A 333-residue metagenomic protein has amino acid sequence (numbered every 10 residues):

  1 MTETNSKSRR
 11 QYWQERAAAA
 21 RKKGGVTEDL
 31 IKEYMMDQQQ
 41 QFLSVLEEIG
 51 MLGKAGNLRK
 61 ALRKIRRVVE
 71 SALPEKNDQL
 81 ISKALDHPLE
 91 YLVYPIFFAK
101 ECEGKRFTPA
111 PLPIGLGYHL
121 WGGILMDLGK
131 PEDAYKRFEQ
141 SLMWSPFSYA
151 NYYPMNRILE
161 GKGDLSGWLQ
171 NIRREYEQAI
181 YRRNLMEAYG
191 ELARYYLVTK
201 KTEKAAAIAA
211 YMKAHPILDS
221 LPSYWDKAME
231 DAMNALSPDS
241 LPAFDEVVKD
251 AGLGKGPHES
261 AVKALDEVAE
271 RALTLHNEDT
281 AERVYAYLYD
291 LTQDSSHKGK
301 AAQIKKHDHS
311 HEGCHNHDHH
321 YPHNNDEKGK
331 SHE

Functional and structural regions predicted by a protein language model:
A17-G24, L89-F107, K162-N171, A193-A207 (+3 more regions): Alpha-helical linker/edge segments of TPR/alpha-solenoid repeat scaffolds and analogous pre-/post-domain helices
I31-M35, E70-I114, W144, Y176-L185 (+1 more regions): Flexible helix-coil transition and linker loops at the boundaries of alpha-helical arrays
A61, A134, W168, A205-A207 (+1 more regions): Single-residue signature of alpha-solenoid repeat helices
A72-I81, S148-Y152, A179-E187, A214-K227 (+1 more regions): Boundary/linker segments of alpha-helical solenoid repeat arrays
